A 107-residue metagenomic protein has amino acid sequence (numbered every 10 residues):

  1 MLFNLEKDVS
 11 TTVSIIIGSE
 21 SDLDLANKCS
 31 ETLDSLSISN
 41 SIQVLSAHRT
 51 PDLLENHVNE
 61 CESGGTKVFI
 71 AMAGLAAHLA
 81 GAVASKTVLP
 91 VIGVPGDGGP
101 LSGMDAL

Functional and structural regions predicted by a protein language model:
L5, V9-T11, A71, L75: Acidic, glycine/proline-rich low-complexity segments that act as flexible tails and inter-domain linkers
T11-R49: Glycine-rich phosphate/diphosphate-binding loop of Rossmann-like nucleotide-binding domains
I17, A73, V94-D97: Short beta->alpha connector loops at strand-helix junctions that form conserved, small/polar/Pro-enriched
D22-A26, P51-D52, A73-A82, P100-M104: Short glycine/serine/threonine-rich phosphate/pyrophosphate-binding segments that cradle anionic phosphate groups
S35, E62, A82-P90: Alpha-helix C-terminal capping segments
N40-G64: N-terminal beta-loop-helix "entrance" segment that forms/cooperates in small-molecule cofactor or anionic ligand
H57-A77: Short, structured active-site "lid" loops
K86-L107: Short, acidic/small-residue loops that bind anionic groups at enzyme active sites
